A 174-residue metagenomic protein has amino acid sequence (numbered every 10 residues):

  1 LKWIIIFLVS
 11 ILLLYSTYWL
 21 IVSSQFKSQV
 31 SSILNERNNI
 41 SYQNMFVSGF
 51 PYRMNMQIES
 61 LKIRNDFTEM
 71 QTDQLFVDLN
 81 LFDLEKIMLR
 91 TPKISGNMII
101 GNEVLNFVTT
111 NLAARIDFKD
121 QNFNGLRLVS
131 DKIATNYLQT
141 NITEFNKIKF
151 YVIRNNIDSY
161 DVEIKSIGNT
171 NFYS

Functional and structural regions predicted by a protein language model:
I5-I6, L13, S23-S174: Glycine-rich, small/hydroxylated-residue low-complexity segments
S16: Short, charged/polar micro-motifs that form catalytic or ligand-binding hotspots
